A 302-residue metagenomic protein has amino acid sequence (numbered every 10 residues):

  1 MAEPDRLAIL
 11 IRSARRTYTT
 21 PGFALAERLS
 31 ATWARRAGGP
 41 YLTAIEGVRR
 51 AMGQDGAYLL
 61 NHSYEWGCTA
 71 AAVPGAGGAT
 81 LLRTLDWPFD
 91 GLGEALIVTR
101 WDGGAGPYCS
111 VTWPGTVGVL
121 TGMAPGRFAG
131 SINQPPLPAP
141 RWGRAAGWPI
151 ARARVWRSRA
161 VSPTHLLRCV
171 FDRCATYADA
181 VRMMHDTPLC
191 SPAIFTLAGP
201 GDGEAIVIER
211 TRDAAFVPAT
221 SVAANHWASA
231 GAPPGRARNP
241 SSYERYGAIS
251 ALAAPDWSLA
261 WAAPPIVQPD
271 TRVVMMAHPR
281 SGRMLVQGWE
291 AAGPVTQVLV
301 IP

Functional and structural regions predicted by a protein language model:
M1-A57, G75-P302: C-terminal, well-structured catalytic/ligand-binding subdomain of enzymes
H62-W66: Active-site pocket-lining segments that scaffold enzyme catalytic pockets across diverse folds
G67-G75: Charged, often glycine-rich, active-site loop that binds/positions anionic groups
